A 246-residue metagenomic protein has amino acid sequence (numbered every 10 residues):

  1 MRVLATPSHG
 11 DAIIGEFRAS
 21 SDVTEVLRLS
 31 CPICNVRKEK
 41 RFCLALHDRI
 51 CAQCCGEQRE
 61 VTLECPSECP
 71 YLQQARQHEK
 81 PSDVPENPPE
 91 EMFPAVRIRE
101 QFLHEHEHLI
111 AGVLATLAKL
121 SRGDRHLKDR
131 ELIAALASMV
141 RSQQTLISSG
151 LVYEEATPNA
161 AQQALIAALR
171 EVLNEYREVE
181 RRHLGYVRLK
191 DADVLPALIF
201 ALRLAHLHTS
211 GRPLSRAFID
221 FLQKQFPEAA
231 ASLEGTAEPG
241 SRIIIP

Functional and structural regions predicted by a protein language model:
M1-E25: N-terminal amphipathic/basic-hydrophobic helices that include classical n-h-c signal peptides and signal-anchor
H9, H47, H78, H104-H108 (+3 more regions): Histidine (H) residue identity feature
F17-E25, H78-E91, E238-R242: Intrinsically disordered, low-complexity linkers and terminal tails enriched in Pro/Gly and often acidic or mixed-charge
V23-P85: N-terminal cysteine/histidine-rich coordination modules
C34-V36, R99-H108, V187-K190: Short, surface-exposed loop and linker segments with low hydrophobicity and enrichment for Pro/Ser/Thr
E57-V61, I110-R216: Conserved mixed alpha/beta catalytic, RNA-binding, or beta-rich assembly cores of soluble enzyme, regulatory
E60-A135: Long, charge-rich boundary regions
L198-P246: Charge-dense, extended regions
